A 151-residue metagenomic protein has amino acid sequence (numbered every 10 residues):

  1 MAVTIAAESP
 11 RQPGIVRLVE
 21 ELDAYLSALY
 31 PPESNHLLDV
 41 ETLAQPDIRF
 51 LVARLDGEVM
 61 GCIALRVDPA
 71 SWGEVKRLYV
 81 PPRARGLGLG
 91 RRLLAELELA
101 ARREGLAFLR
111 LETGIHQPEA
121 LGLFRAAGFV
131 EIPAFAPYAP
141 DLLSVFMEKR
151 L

Functional and structural regions predicted by a protein language model:
V3, A7-R11, A107-R110, G114-A127 (+1 more regions): C-terminal "cap" of GNAT-fold acetyltransferases
V3-K76, P81-R83, L94-E96, A100 (+2 more regions): Acetyl-CoA-dependent GNAT
P81-R83, L87, I115: Active-site acidic-Proline motif in GNAT/NAT acetyltransferases
L87, R103-A107: Short coil/turn segments at alpha/beta junctions that flank glycine-rich nucleotide-binding fingerprints
